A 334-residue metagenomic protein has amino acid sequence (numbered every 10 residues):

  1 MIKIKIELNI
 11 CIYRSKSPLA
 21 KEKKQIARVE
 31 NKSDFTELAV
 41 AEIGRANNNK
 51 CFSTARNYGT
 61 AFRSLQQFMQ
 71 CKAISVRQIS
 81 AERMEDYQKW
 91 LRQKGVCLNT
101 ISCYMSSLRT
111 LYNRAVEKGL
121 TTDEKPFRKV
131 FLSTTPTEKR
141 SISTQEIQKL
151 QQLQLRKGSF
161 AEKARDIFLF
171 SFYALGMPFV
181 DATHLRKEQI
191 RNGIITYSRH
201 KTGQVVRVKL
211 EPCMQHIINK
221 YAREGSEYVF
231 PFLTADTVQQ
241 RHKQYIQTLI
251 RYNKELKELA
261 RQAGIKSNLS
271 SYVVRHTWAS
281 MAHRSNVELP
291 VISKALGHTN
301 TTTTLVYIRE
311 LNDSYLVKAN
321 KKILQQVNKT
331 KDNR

Functional and structural regions predicted by a protein language model:
S17-K94: Basic/aromatic-enriched alpha-helical hairpins
S64, R77, Q93-P126, M177: N-terminal DNA-binding recognition helix of tyrosine site-specific recombinases/integrases
E85-D86, T121-Q154, A235-H242: Flexible interdomain linker/hinge and immediately adjacent N-terminus of the catalytic tyrosine-recombinase domain
S159, N253-K294: Short, basic (Lys/Arg/His-rich) helix/loop patches that form interaction surfaces in the mid-to-C-terminal regions
H184-K220: Conserved tyrosine-mediated DNA breakage-rejoining catalytic core shared by Y-recombinases
R199-G203, L296-K321: Catalytic-site neighborhood detector that most strongly recognizes the C-terminal catalytic loop/helix of tyrosine
R207-P212, H216, K220-Y221, R309-R334: DNA/chromatin major-groove-contacting recognition/catalytic segments
E211-K266: Active-site/catalytic core of tyrosine-dependent DNA strand-transfer enzymes
